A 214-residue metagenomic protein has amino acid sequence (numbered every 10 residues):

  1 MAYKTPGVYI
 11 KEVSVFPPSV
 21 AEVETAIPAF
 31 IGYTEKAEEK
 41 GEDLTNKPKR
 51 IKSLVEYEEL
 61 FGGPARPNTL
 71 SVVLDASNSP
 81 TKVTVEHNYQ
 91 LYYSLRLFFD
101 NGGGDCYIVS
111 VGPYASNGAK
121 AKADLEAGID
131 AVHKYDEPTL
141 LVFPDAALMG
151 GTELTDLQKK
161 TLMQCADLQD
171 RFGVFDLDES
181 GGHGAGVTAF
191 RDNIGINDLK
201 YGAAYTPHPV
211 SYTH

Functional and structural regions predicted by a protein language model:
M1-Y212: Surface-exposed assembly/interface segments
